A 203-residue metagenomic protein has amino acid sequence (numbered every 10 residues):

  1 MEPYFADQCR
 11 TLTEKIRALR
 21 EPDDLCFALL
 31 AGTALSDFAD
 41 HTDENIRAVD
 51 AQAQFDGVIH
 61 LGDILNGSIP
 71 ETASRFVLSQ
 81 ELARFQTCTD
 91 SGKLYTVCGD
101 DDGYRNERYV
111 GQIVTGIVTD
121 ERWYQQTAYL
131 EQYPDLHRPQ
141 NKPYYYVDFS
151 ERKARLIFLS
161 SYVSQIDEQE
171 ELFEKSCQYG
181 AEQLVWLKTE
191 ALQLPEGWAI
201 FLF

Functional and structural regions predicted by a protein language model:
M1-R75: N-terminal active-site segment of His-dependent metallophosphoesterases
Y4-L12, I69-W198: Extended active-site neighborhood of metal-dependent phosphoesterases/phosphodiesterases
L29-A31, V58-D63, L94-D100, L159 (+1 more regions): Active-site neighborhood of phospho(di)ester-bond hydrolases with catalytic His/Asp-centered motifs
